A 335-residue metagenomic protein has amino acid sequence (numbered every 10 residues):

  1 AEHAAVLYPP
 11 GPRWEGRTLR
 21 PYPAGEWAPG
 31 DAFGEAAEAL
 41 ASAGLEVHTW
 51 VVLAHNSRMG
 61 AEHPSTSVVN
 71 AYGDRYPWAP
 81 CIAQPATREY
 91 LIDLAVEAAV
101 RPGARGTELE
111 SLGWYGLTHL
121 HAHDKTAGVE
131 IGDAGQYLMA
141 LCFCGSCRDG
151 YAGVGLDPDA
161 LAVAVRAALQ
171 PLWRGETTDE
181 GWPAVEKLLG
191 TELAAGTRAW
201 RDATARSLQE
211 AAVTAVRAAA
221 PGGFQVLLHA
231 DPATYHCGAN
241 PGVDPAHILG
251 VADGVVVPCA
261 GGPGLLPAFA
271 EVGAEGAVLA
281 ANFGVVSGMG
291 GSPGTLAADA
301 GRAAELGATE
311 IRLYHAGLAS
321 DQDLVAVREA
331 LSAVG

Functional and structural regions predicted by a protein language model:
A1-A28: Aromatic-lined carbohydrate-binding/catalytic grooves of carbohydrate-active enzymes
A1-V6, P29-G73, G106-G116: Glycine-rich, aromatic-flanked loop segments that form ligand/cofactor-binding clefts across common enzyme folds
L40, L91, A98, T107 (+4 more regions): Conserved, mostly hydrophobic/aromatic
E46-N56, E108-Y115, L141, G145-G181 (+2 more regions): Aromatic-lined carbohydrate-recognition surfaces of secreted/lumenal glycan-active proteins
H48-P102, H119, L141, G145: Active-site-adjacent "subsite" loops/lids of carbohydrate-active enzymes
P85-A98, Y235-G250, L266-P267, S292-A304: Short, acidic/polar
E110, Q170, R174-A194, N240-L266 (+1 more regions): Aromatic- and acid-rich polysaccharide-binding/catalytic face of secreted or lumenal carbohydrate-active enzymes
A252-L266, N282-G335: Substrate-binding cleft of secreted/luminal carbohydrate-active enzymes
